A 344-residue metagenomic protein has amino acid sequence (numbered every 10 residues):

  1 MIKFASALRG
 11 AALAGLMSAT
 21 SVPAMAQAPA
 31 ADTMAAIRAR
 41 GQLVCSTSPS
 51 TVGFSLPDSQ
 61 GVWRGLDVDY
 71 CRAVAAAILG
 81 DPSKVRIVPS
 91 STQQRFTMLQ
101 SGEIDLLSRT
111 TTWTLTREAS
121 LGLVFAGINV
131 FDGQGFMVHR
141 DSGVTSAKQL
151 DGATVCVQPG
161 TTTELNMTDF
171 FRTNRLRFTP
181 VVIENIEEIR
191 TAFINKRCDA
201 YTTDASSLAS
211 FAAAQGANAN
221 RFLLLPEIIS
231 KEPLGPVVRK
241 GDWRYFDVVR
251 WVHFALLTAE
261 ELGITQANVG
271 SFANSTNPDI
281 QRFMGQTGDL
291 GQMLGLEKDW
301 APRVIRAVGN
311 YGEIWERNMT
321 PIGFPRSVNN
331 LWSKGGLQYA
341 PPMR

Functional and structural regions predicted by a protein language model:
R9, G15-A26: C-terminal segment of classical bacterial N-terminal signal peptides
A28-S108, L296, Y311, L331 (+1 more regions): Extracytoplasmic small-molecule ligand-binding "clamshell" domains of the periplasmic binding protein/Venus flytrap
A30-D32, V85-T97, S142, P180-N195: Short helix-initiation/N-cap motifs at beta->coil->alpha
R38-Q42, A75-G80, Q100-I104, D141 (+6 more regions): Sec-exported extracytoplasmic/periplasmic mature domains
Q42-G53, W63-I78, T112, D132-E188: Bilobed "Venus flytrap"/periplasmic-binding protein-like clamshell domains and structurally analogous long
D69-R72, A76-I78, H139-V144, K148 (+6 more regions): Extended ligand-binding regions for polar small-molecule ligands
R72, A76, G80, K84-Q149 (+2 more regions): Acidic, polar ligand-binding/catalytic clefts
M284-R344: C-terminal functional modules
